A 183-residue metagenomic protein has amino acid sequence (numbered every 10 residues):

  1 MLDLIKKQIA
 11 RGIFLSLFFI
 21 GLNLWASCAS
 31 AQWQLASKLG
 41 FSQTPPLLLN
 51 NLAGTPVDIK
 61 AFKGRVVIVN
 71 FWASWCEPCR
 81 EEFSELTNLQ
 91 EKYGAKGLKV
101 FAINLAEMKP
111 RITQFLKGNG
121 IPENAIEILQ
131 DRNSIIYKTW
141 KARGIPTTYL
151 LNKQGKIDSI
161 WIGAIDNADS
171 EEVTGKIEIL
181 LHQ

Functional and structural regions predicted by a protein language model:
L2-S16: Bacterial N-terminal signal peptides that target proteins for export
A29-I59: N-terminal "domain-start" segment that seeds a small globular fold
I59-C76: Short active-site neighborhood of thiol/selenol oxidoreductases, capturing the structured segment around
V69, F101-I103: Rossmann-like NAD(H)/NADP(H) cofactor-binding core
F71-N88: Conserved redox-active cysteine motifs that mediate thiol-disulfide chemistry, especially di-cysteine Cys-X(1-2)-Cys
F101, F115-Q154: Short, internal strand/loop/helix patches that form the active-site neighborhood or redox-interaction surface
L150-Q183: Thiol-/selenol-based redox modules, centered on thioredoxin-like and closely related oxidoreductase domains
